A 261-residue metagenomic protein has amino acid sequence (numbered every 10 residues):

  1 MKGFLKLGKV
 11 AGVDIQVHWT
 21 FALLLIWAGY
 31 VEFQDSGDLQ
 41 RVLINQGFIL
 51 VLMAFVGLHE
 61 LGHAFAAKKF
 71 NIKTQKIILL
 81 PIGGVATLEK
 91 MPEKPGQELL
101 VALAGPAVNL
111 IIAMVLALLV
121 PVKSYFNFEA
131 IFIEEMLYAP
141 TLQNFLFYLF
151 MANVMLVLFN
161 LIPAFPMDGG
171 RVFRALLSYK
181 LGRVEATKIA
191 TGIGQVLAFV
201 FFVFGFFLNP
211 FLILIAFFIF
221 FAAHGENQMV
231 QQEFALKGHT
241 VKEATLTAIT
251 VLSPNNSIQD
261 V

Functional and structural regions predicted by a protein language model:
M1-V261: Hydrophobic transmembrane alpha-helices and their immediate loop junctions in multi-pass integral membrane proteins
